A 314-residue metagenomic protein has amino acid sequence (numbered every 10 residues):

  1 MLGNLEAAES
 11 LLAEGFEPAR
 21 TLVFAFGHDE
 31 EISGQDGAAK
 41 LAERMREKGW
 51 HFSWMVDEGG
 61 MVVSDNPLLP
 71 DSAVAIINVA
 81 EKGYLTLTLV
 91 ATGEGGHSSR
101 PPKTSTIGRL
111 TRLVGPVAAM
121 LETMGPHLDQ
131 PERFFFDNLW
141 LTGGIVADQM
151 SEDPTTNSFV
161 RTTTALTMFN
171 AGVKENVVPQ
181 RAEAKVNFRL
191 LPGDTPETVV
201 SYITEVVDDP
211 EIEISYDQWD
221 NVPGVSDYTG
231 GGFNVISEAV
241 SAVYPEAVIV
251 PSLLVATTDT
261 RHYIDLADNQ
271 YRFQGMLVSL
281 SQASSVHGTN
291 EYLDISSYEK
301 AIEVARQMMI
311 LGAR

Functional and structural regions predicted by a protein language model:
M1-I76: Acidic/histidine-rich catalytic neighborhood of metal-dependent amide-processing enzymes
M1-Q35, L87-A91, R100-V117, V186 (+1 more regions): Alpha-helical metal-binding/catalytic segments enriched in His/Glu/Asp
A19, W50-H51, S72, A80-T86 (+2 more regions): Short, solvent-exposed loop/turn segments at the edges of secondary structure
G59-M61, D71-T88, F273-A283: Flexible glycine/proline-rich, aromatic-decorated loop/lid segments
V63-S64, G115-V173, Q180, E197-S201 (+1 more regions): An extended, acidic, His-containing surface patch that forms the Zn2+-binding/catalytic region of metallohydrolases
N78-A80, P101-K103, N157, V173-Q180: Short, solvent-exposed beta-strand/turn "edge" segments of beta-rich domains on protein surfaces
P102, R112, V177-V199: C-terminal catalytic subdomain
T104, V199-V207: Short amphipathic alpha-helices in soluble, non-transmembrane regions that often serve as interface/regulatory elements
